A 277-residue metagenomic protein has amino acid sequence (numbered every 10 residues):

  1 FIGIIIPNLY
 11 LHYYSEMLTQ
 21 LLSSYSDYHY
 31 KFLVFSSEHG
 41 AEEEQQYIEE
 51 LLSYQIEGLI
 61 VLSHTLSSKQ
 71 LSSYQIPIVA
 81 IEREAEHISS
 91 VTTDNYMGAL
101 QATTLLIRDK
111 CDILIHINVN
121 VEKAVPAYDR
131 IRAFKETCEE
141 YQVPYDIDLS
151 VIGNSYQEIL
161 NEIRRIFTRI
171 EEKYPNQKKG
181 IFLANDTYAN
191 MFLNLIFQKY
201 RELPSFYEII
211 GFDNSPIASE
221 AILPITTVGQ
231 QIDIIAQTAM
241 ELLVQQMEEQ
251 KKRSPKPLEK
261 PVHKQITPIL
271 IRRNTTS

Functional and structural regions predicted by a protein language model:
F1-T104, E172: Alpha-helical recognition/docking segments in bacterial nutrient-uptake and carbohydrate-utilization systems
N8-L11, E38-H39, V119-V125, I152-S155: Short histidine/acidic/glycine/proline-rich micro-motifs that form metal- and phosphate-coordinating active-site loops
Y13-D27, G98-Q101, P126-Y145, M191-L195 (+1 more regions): Short, solvent-exposed amphipathic alpha-helices that sit in or adjacent to ligand/effector-binding or catalytic
Y25-S36, K135-L160: Short beta-strand elements in bilobed, periplasmic/extracellular small-molecule ligand-binding domains
V91-H116, R132-E136, E158-T168, A189 (+1 more regions): Hydrophobic alpha-helical segments within soluble ligand-binding/sensing domains
A102-L149, P255-T275: An alpha-beta-alpha
T168-G180, A184-S277: Flexible loop/turn connectors
